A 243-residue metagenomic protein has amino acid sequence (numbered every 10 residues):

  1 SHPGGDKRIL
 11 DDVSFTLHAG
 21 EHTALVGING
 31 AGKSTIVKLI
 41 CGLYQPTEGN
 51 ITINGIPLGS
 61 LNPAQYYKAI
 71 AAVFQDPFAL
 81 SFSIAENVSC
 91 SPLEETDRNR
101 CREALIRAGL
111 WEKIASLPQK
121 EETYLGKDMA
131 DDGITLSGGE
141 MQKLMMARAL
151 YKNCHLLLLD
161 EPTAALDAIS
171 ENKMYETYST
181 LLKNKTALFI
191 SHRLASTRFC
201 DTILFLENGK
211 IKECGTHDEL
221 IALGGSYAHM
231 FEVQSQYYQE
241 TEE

Functional and structural regions predicted by a protein language model:
R8, T52, W111-L144, N153 (+1 more regions): ABC-fold ATPase nucleotide-binding domain signature/coupling loops
V26-I28: The feature captures the beta-strand-to-loop junction immediately N-terminal to the Walker
C41: Helix-to-loop junction immediately C-terminal to a conserved catalytic motif
T52, Y67, A85-D131, Y175-E176 (+2 more regions): ABC ATPase nucleotide-binding domain helical subdomain, centered on the C-loop/LSGGQ "ABC signature"
K120, E176, R193, R198-E243: C-terminal portion of ABC ATPase nucleotide-binding domains
L157-E161: Catalytic Walker B motif of ABC-type/P-loop ATPase nucleotide-binding domains
T180-F189, T197: Conserved catalytic loops of ABC-family nucleotide-binding domains
